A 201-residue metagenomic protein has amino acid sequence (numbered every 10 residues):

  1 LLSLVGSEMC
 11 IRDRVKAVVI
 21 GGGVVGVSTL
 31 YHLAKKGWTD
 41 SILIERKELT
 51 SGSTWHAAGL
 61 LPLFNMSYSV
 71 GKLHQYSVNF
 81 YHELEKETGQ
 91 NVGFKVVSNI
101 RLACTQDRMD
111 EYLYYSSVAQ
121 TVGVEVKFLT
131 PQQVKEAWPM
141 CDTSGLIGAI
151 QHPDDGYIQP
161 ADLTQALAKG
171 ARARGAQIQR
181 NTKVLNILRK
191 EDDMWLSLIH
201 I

Functional and structural regions predicted by a protein language model:
L1-I11, I199-H200: Single conserved hydrophobic/aromatic residue that forms the stacking wall/gate of nucleotide- or nucleobase-binding
D13-G23: Beta1/beta-strand and adjacent pyrophosphate-binding region of the FAD-binding site in flavoprotein oxidoreductases
G26: N-terminal Rossmann-fold NAD(P) dinucleotide-binding loop
A34-S53: Glycine-rich FAD pyrophosphate-binding loop
A58-A137: Dinucleotide-binding Rossmann-like beta1-alpha1 core, especially the glycine-rich loop that anchors the ADP
D107, W138-L146, R189-W195: A short, glycine/Asx- and small/polar-enriched loop/turn that sits immediately N-terminal to a beta-strand
P153-L198: Helical element adjacent to the flavin cofactor pocket in flavoenzyme catalytic cores
